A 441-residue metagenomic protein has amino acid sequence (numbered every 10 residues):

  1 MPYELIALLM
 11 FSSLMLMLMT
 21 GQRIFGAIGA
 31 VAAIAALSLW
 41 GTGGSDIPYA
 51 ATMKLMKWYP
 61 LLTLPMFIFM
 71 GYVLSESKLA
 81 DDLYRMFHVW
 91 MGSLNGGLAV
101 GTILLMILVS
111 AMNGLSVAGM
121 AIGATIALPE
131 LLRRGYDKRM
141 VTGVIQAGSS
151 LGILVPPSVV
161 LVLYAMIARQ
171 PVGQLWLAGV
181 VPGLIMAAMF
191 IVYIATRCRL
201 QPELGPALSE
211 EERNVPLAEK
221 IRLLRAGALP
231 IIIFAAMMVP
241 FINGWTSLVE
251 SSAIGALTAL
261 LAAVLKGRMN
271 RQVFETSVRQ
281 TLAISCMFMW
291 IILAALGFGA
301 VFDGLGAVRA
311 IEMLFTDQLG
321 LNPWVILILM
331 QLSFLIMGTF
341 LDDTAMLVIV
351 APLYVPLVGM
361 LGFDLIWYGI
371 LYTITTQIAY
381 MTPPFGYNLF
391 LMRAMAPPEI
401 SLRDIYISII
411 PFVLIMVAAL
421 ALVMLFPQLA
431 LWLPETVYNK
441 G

Functional and structural regions predicted by a protein language model:
M1-G441: Alpha-helical transmembrane segments of multi-pass membrane transport proteins
